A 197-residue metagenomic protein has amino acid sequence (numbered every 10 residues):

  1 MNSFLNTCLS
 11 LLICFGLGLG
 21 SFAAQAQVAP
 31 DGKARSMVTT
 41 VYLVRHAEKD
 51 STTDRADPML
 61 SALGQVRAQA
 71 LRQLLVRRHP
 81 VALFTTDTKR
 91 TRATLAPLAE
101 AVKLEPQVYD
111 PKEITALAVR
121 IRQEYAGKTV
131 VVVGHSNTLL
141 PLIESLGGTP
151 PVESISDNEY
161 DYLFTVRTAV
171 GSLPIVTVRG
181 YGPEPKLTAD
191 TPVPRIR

Functional and structural regions predicted by a protein language model:
M1-T7: Positively charged n-region of N-terminal signal peptides that target proteins for export
L9-G20: Bacterial N-terminal signal peptides
G18-F22, G182-E184: Compositionally biased, intrinsically disordered low-complexity regions
S21-A29: Signal peptide processing junction and immediate N-terminal pro/mature segment of secreted/exported proteins
V28-Y125, L139-S154, E159-A169, L173-P174 (+1 more regions): Active-site-proximal alpha-helix that buttresses catalytic centers in soluble enzyme cores
V41, T129-V133: Residue-level preference for the first positions of well-ordered beta-strands
S136: Long, charged/polar, surface-exposed segments that mediate recognition or autoinhibition
